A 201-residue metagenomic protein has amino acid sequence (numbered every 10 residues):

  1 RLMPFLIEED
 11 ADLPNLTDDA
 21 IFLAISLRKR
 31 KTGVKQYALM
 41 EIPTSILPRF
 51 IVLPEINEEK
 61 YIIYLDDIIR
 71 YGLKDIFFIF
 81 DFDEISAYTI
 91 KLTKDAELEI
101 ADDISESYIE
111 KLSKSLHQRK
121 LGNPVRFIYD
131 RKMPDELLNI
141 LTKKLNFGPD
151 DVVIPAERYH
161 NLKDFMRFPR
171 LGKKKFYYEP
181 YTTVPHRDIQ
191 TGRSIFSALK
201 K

Functional and structural regions predicted by a protein language model:
R1-K201: N-terminal localization/anchoring segments of enzymes in phospholipid and broader phosphate metabolism
